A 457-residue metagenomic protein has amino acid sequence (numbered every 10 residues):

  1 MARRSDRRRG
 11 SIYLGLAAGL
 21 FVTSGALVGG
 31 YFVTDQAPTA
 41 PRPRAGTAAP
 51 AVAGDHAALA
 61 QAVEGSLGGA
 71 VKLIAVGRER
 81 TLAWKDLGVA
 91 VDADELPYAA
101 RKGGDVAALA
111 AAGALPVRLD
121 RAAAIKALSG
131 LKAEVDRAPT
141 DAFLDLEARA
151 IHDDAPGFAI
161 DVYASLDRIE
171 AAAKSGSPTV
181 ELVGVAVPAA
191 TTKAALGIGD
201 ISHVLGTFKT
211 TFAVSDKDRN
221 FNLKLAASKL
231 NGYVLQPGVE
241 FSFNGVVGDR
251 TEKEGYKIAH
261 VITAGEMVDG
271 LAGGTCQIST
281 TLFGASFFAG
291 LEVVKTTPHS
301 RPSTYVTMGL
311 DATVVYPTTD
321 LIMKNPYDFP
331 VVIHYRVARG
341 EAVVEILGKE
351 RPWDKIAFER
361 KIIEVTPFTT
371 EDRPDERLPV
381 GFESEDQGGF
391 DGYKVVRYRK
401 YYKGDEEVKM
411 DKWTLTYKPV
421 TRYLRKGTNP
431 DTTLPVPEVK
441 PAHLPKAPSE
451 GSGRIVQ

Functional and structural regions predicted by a protein language model:
M1-I12: N-terminal Lys/Arg-rich, disordered targeting/topogenic segments
G15-V28: Hydrophobic membrane-insertion alpha-helices, especially the h-region of bacterial N-terminal signal peptides
L27, F32, R78, K126 (+3 more regions): Well-ordered beta-sheet/strand-loop patches within structured domains
F32-A49: Ser/Thr/Pro/Gly-rich low-complexity linker/stalk segments immediately outside membranes or between
P41-G46, G69-I74, T140-L144, A150-H152 (+2 more regions): Short polybasic amphipathic segments
A45-A53, A108-D120, I151-I160, L230 (+1 more regions): Second-shell loop/turn segments in exported
T47-I74: Short extracytoplasmic
G65-L166: Signal peptide-directed extracytoplasmic domains
